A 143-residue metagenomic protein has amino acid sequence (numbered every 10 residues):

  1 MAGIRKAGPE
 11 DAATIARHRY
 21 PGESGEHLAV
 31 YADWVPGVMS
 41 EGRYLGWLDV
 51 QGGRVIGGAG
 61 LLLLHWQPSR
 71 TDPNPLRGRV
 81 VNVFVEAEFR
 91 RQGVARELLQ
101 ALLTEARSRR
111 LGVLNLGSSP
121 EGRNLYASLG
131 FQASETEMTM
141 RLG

Functional and structural regions predicted by a protein language model:
G3-I15: A short beta-loop-alpha structural element at the N-terminal edge of CoA-dependent acyl/N-acetyltransferase catalytic
A16-A29: Helix-loop element at the rim of GNAT/NAT acetyltransferase active sites that forms part of the acceptor-substrate
E26-V50, G60, Q67: Active-site rim helix/loop that mediates acceptor-substrate recognition in acyltransferases
L48, R54-L63, R79, F84: Conserved beta-strand in the GNAT
L64-V80, R90: A conserved beta-turn-beta hairpin within the catalytic core of GNAT-like acetyltransferases that forms part
V80, V113-L116: Conserved hydrophobic beta-strand within the GNAT/NAT acetyltransferase core sheet that lines the active-site cleft
F89, G93-A101: Conserved acetyl-CoA pyrophosphate-binding loop and the N-cap/start of the following alpha-helix in GNAT-like
R96, S108, G112-V113, P120-L142: Conserved active-site alpha-helix within GNAT-family acetyltransferase domains
